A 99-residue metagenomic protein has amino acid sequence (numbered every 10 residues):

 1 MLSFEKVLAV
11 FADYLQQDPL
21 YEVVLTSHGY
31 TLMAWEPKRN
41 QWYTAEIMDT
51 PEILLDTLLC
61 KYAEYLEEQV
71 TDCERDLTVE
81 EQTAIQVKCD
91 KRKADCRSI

Functional and structural regions predicted by a protein language model:
M1-H28, C89: Positively charged, hydrophobic/aromatic-enriched amphipathic segments
L2-L8, Y43-I99: Mixed-charge, Lys/Arg-enriched low-complexity segments
L20-W42: Short aromatic-glycine-(Arg/Gly/Cys) micro-motifs in beta-strand/loop hairpins
